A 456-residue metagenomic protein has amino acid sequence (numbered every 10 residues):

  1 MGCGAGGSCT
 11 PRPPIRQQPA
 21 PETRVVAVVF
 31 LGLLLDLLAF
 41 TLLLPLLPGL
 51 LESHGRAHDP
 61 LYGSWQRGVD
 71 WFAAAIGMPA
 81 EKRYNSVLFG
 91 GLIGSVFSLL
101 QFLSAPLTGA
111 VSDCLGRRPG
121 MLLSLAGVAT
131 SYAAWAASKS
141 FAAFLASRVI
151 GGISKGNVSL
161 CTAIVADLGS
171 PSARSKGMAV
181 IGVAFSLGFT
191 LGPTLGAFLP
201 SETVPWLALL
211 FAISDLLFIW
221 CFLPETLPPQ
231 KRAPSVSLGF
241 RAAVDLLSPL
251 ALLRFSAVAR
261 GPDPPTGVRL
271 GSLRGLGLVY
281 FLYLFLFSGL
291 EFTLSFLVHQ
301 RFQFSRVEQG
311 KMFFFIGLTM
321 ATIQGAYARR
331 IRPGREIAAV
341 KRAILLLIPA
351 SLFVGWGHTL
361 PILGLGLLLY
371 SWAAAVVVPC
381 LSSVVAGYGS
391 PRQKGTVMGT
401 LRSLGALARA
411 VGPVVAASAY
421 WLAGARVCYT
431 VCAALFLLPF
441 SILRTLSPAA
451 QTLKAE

Functional and structural regions predicted by a protein language model:
E22, V26, A134-S147, F353-L367 (+1 more regions): Helix-loop junctions at membrane interfaces in 12-TM secondary transporters
Q101-F141: Conserved MFS/SLC helix-loop-helix module at the cytosolic interface between two early adjacent transmembrane helices
L103-G116, T322-E336, Y420-W421: Helix-to-loop junctions at the C-terminal end of transmembrane segments in multipass secondary transporters
G116, A137-A142, S154, S170 (+2 more regions): Helix-breaking motifs and short loop linkers at transmembrane-helix boundaries and internal kinks in secondary membrane
F141, L145-S186: Cytoplasmic helix-loop-helix junction between adjacent transmembrane helices in 12-TM secondary transporters
F198-L210, A416-F440: A membrane-interface helix-boundary motif in multi-pass transporters
Q309-P333, A343, L347: Transmembrane alpha-helices of Major Facilitator/SLC transporters
I337-L381: C-terminal transmembrane helical hairpin of 12-TM major facilitator-type secondary transporters
